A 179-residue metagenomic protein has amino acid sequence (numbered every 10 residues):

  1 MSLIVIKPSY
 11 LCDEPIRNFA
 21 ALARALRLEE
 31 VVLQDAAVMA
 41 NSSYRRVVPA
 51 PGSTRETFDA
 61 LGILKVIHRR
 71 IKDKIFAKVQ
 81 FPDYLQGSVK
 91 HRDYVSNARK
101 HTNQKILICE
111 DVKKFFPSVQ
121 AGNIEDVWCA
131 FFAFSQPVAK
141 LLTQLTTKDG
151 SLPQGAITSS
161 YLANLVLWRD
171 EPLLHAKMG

Functional and structural regions predicted by a protein language model:
M1-V47: Non-catalytic, polymerase-adjacent accessory regions of viral genome-replication enzymes
I16, L22-A25, E29-E30, R70 (+4 more regions): N-terminal low-complexity, intrinsically disordered segments
D35, Y84-S88, K140-L142: Short coil/turn segments at secondary-structure boundaries
R45-H68, G87-K90, Q144-N164: Short, conserved non-catalytic motifs in the polymerase core
R46-P49, N97-K100, G179: Short, flexible, solvent-exposed loop/turn segments with mixed acidic/basic and small polar residues
I63-C109, K114, I157-N164: Active-site-proximal segment of RNA-dependent polymerases
K100-G179: Conserved polymerase palm-domain catalytic core
